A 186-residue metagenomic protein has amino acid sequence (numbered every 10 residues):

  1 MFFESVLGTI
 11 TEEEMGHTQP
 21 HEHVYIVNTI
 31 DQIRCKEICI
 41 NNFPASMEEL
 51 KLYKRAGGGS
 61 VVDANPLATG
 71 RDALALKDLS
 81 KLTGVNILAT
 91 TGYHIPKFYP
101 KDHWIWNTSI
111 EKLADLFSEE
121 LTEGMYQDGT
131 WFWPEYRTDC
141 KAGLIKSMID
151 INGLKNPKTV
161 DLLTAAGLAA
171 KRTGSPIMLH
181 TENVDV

Functional and structural regions predicted by a protein language model:
M1-D31: Replace "His-x-His-based motif
G16-Y25, I33-N86, E111-C140: Alpha-helical scaffold segments that flank or form the walls of functional sites
H23-Y25, P66-L67, G92-P96, D150 (+1 more regions): Active-site beta-loop-alpha junctions enriched in small/polar residues
Q32-N42, S147-L154, L179: Glycine-rich phosphate-binding "P-loop"
C39, K171-V186: Active-site core of metal-dependent hydrolases
K54-S60, A169-M178: Short, surface-exposed connector motifs at secondary-structure boundaries
G70-A75, N156-V160, V184-V186: Active-site-adjacent beta->alpha loops and helix N-cap segments on the catalytic face of soluble alpha/beta enzymes
D78, N86-L88, G92-P176: Active-site gating/metal-coordination segments in enzymes
